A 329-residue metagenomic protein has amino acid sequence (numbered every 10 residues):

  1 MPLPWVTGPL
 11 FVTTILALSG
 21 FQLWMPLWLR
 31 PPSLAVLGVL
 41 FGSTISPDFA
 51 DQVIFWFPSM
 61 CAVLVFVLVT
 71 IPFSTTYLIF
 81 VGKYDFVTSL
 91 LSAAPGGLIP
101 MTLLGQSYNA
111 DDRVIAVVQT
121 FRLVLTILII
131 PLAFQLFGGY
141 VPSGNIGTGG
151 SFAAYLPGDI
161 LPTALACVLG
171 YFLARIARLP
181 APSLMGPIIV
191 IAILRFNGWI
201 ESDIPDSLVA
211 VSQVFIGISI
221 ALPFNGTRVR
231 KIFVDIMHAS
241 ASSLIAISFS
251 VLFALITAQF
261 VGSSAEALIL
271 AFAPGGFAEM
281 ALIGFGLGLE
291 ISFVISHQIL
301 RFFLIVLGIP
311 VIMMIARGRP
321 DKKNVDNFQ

Functional and structural regions predicted by a protein language model:
M1-L29, S33-F49, T70, A154 (+3 more regions): Structural signature of multi-pass alpha-helical membrane transport proteins
T7, P26-L37, F57-A62, K83-A94 (+4 more regions): Cytoplasmic-side transmembrane-helix entry/capping segments in multi-pass membrane proteins
Q22-L23, S43-W56, P72-V87, L255 (+1 more regions): Transmembrane alpha-helix boundary signature
P47-F55, L136-A154, N197-D206, R230 (+2 more regions): Membrane-interface helix termini and inter-helical loops of multi-pass transporters
V81-F121, S263-Q298: Alpha-helical membrane segments and immediately flanking helix-loop junctions that form or couple to the substrate/ion
G96-P100, A116-G138, F249, F277-A278 (+1 more regions): Membrane-embedded alpha-helical segments of transport systems, primarily multispan ion/solute transporters
D111-V114, G139-P157, I315-Q329: Intrinsically disordered, low-complexity non-transmembrane regions of multi-pass membrane transporters
F224-I236, D321: Alpha-helical transmembrane segments
